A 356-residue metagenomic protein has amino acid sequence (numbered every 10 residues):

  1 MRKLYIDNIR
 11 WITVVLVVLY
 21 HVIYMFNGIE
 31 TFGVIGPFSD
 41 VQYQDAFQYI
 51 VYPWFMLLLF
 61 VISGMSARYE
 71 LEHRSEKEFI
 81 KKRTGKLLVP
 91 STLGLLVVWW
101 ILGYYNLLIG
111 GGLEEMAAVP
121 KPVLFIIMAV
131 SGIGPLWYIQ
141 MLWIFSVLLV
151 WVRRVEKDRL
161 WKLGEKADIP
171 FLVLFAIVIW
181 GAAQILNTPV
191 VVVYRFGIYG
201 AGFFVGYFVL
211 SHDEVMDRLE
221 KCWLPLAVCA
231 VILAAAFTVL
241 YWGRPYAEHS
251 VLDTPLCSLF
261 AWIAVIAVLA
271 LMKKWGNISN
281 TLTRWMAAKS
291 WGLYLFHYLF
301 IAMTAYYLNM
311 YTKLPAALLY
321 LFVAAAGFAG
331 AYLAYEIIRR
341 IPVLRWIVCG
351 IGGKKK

Functional and structural regions predicted by a protein language model:
M1-K356: Alpha-helical transmembrane segments and their immediate juxtamembrane cytosolic regions
